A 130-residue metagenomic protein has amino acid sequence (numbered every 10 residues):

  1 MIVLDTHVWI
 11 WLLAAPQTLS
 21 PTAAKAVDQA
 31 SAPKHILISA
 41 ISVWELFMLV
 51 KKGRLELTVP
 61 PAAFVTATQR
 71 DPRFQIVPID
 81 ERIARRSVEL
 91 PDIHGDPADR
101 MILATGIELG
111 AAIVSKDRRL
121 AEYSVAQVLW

Functional and structural regions predicted by a protein language model:
M1-I38, K52-A67, L109, R118: Short, well-structured N-terminal submotif of metal-dependent ribonuclease cores
H35, R73-Q75, A126-Q127: Conserved beta-strand segments of alpha/beta enzyme cores
L46: Phosphate/NTP-binding elements of NTP-utilizing enzymes
E56-A62, R70-R118: Active-site neighborhoods of divalent-metal-dependent phosphate/nucleic-acid chemistry enzymes
E89-L90, A126-V128: Short secondary-structure transition/capping segments
R119-A126: Short loop/helix-cap segments at secondary-structure boundaries that form the rim of catalytic
